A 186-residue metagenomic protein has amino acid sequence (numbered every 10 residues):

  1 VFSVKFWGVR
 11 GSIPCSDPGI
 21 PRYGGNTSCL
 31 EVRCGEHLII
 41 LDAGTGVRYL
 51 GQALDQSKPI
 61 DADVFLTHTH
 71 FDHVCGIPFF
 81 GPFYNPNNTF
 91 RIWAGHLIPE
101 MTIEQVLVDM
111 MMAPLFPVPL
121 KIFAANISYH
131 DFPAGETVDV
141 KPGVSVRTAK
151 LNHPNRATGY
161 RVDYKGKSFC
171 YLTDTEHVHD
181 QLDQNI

Functional and structural regions predicted by a protein language model:
V1-D183: Binuclear metal-dependent hydrolase catalytic cores
I186: Gly/Ser/Thr-rich active-site loops/lids in small-molecule metabolic enzymes that frequently grip phosphoryl groups
